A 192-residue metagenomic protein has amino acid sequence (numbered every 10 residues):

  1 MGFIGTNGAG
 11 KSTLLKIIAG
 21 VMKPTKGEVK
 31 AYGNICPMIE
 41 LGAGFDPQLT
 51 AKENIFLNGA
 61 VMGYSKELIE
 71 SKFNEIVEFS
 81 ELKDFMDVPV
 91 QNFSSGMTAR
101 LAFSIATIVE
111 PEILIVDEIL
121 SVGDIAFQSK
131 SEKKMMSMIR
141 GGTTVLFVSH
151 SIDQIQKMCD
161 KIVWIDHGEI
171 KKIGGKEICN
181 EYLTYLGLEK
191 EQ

Functional and structural regions predicted by a protein language model:
I4-T6: The feature captures the beta-strand-to-loop junction immediately N-terminal to the Walker
F56, L68-F85: Conserved ABC ATPase "signature" region
T107-V116: A short, proline-enriched helix->beta-strand linker immediately N-terminal to the Walker B motif in ABC-type P-loop
Q128-G141: Helical segment within the ABC ATPase nucleotide-binding domain
S149-H150: H-loop/switch region of ABC-family ATPase nucleotide-binding domains
I155-K157: A short, surface-exposed alpha-helical micro-motif characterized by mixed small hydrophobic and charged/polar residues
H167-G168: Conserved ABC ATPase "signature" C-loop
